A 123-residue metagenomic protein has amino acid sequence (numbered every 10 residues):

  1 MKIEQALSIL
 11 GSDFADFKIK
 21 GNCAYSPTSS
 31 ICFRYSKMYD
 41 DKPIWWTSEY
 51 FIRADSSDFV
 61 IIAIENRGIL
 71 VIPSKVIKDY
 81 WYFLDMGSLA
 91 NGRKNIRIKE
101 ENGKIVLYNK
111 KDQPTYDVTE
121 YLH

Functional and structural regions predicted by a protein language model:
M1-S30, Y35-H123: Nucleic-acid endonuclease domains
